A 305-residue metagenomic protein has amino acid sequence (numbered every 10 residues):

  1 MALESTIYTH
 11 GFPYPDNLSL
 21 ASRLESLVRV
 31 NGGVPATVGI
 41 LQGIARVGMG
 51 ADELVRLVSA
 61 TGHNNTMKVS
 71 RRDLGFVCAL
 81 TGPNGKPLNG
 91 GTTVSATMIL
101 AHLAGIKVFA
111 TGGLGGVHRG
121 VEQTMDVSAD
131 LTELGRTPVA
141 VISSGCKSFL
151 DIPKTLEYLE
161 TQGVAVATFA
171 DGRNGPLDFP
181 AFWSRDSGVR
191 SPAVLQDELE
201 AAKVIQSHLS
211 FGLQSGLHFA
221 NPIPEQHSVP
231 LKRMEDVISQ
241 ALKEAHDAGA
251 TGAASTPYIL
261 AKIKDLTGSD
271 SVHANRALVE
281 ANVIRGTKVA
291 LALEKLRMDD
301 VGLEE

Functional and structural regions predicted by a protein language model:
M1, V30, I99-L103, V108-A110 (+5 more regions): Solvent-exposed alpha-helices and their adjacent loops that cap or buttress functional pockets in soluble metabolic
M1-L3, P35-I40, G90, V108-G113 (+5 more regions): General beta-strand structural signal in soluble alpha/beta enzymes
S5-F12, D16-L80, S210-Q226, L231-M234 (+1 more regions): Glycine-rich nucleotide/cofactor/substrate-binding loop typically near the N-terminus or early in the first domain
M49-V139: Divalent-metal (Mg2+/Mn2+/Ca2+)-assisted nucleotide/phosphate chemistry catalytic cores
G91-V94, V121-G135, V139-T161, E198-K203: Active-site glycine-rich loop that binds ribose-phosphate moieties when present
L150-V189, L195-K203: Glycine-rich, Lys/Arg-enriched anion-binding loops that position phosphate/diphosphate groups for phosphoryl
H208-E280: A C-terminal functional module that forms or caps the active site or interfaces directly with catalytic machinery
K295-E305: Eukaryotic N-terminal low-complexity, Ser/Thr- and Lys/Arg-rich leader segments that predominantly function as
